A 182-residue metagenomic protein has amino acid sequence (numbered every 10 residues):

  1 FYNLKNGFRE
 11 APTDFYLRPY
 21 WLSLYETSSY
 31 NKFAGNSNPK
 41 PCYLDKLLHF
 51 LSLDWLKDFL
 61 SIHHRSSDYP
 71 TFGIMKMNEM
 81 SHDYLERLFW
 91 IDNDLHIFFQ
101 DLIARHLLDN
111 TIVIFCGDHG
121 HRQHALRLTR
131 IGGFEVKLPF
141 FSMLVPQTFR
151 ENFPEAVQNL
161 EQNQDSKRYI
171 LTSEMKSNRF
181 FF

Functional and structural regions predicted by a protein language model:
F1-G73, M77-E86, A125: Active-site-proximal alpha/beta segments of enzymes that process anionic O-linked groups
N6-F15, D101-E155, F182: Histidine-centered active-site microenvironments of extracellular/periplasmic hydrolases and transferases
N36-P41, E79, T148-D165: Flexible glycine/proline-enriched surface loops and loop-helix/loop-strand junctions
L47, L51-W55, E86, W90-N93 (+3 more regions): Generic recognition of stable, solvent-exposed alpha-helical segments in well-folded globular domains
F59-I62, R105, N178-F181: Structured segments of extracytoplasmic/periplasmic soluble domains in secreted or envelope-associated proteins
T71-M77, L88-I91, L95, L108-G120 (+2 more regions): Beta-strand elements within well-structured catalytic alpha/beta cores of enzymes that handle phosphate/sulfate esters
D94-L102: Catalytic-core regions built around general acid/base machinery
A156-F182: Non-catalytic, well-ordered alpha-helical segments in soluble enzyme domains
